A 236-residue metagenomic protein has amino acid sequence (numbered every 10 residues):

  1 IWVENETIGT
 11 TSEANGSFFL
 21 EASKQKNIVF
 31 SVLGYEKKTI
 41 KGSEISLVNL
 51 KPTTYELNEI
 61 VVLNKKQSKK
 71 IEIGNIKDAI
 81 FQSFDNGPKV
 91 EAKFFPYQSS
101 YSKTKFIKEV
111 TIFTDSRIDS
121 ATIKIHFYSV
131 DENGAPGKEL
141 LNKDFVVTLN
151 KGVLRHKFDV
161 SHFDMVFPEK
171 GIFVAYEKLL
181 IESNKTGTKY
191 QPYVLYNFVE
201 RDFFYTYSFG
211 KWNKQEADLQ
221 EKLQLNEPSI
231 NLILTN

Functional and structural regions predicted by a protein language model:
I1-V3, I28, V62, I125: Hydrophobic beta-strand segments
V3, V29-K41: A short, solvent-exposed loop/turn motif at the edges and junctions of modular extracellular/periplasmic domains
E6-N15: Short, acidic Ser/Thr/Gly-rich low-complexity loop/linker segments typical of extracellular and cell-surface proteins
F18, S46, L154-F158: Short strand-edge motifs at loop-to-beta-strand transitions and within beta-strands of extracellular beta-rich domains
F19-K26, M165-F167: Short Pro-Gly-centered beta-turn/loop motif in secreted/extracellular proteins
T39-Q67: A non-transmembrane, solvent-exposed segment enriched in polar/low-complexity residues
E56-V130, E177-N236: Beta-sheet-rich sandwich/jelly-roll-like modules and their strand-loop junctions
T122-V194: Aromatic- and Gly/Pro-enriched, solvent-exposed loop/edge beta-strand patches characteristic of beta-rich domains
